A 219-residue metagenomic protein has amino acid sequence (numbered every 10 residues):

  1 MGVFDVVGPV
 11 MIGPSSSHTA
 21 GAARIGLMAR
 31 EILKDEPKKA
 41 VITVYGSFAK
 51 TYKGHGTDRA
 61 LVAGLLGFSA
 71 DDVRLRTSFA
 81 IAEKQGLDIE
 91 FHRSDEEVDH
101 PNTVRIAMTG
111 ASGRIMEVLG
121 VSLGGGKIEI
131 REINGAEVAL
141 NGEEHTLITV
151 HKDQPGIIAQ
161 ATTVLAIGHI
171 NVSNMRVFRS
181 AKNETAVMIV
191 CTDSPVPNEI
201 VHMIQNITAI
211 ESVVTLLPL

Functional and structural regions predicted by a protein language model:
M1-V10, A40-I42: Short, hydrophobic/aliphatic alpha-helical segments
G8-G26: Conserved phosphate/anionic-ligand binding catalytic regions in large, soluble enzymes, centered on
M28-E36, G64-D72, Q85, T109-A111 (+5 more regions): Change "in soluble alpha/beta enzymes" to "in soluble alpha/beta proteins
I32-V41, P101: Non-transmembrane, aqueous-exposed alpha-helical and coiled segments at domain scale
V41, Y45-A80, K84: A structural-propensity feature for long, helix-poor, extended segments
T51-R59, P101, T185-C191: Short glycine/threonine-rich loop-to-helix capping motif typified by GTGT followed within a few residues by an Asp-Pro
L66-M116: Contiguous domain-boundary segments centered on the initiation and propagation of an alpha-helix
F91-S94, V118-L219: A conserved regulatory-domain signal marking ACT and ACT-like small-molecule sensing domains and adjacent regulatory
